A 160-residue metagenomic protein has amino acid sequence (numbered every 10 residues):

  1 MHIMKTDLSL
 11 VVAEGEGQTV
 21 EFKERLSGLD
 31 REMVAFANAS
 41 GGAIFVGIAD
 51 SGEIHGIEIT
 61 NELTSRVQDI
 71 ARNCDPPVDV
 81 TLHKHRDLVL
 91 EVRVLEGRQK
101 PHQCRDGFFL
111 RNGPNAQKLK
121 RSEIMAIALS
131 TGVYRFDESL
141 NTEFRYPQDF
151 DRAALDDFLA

Functional and structural regions predicted by a protein language model:
M1-A160: Conserved N-terminal catalytic/coupling substructures associated with nucleotide/phosphate chemistry
